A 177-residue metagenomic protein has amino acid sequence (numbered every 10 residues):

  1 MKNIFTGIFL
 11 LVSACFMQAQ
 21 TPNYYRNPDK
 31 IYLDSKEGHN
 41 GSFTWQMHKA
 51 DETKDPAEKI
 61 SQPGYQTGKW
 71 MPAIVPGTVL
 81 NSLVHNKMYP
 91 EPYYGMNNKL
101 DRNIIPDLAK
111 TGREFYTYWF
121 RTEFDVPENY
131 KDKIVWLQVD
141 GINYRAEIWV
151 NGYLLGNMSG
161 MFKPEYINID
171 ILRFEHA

Functional and structural regions predicted by a protein language model:
M1-P22: Bacterial Sec-dependent N-terminal signal peptides
I8, S13-A14, K36, L83-N86 (+2 more regions): Low-complexity, intrinsically disordered/propeptide-like segments
F9, G38, P63, E128-Y130 (+1 more regions): Generic structural signal for beta-strand residues in well-ordered domains
A19-L100: Accessory carbohydrate-binding/adhesion or oligomerization-edge regions at the termini of glycan-active proteins
T21-K30, H48-E52, N86, E91-P92 (+2 more regions): Accessory beta-strand-rich segments of carbohydrate-active enzymes
N98-A109: Short glycine/proline-rich turn/loop motifs
